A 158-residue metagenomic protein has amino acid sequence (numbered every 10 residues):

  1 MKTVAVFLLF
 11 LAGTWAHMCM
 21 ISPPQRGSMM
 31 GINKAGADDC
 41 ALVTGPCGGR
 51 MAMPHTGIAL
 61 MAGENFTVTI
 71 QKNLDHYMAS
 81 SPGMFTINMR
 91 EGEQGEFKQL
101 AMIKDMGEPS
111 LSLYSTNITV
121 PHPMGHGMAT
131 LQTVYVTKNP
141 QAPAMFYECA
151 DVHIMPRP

Functional and structural regions predicted by a protein language model:
M1-K2, M61: Serine/threonine-rich low-complexity intrinsically disordered regions
K2-A16: Cleavable N-terminal signal peptides of Sec/SRP-targeted secreted and luminal proteins
W15-P158: Structured recognition/catalytic domains enriched at protein termini, typified by the LPMO catalytic fold at the mature
